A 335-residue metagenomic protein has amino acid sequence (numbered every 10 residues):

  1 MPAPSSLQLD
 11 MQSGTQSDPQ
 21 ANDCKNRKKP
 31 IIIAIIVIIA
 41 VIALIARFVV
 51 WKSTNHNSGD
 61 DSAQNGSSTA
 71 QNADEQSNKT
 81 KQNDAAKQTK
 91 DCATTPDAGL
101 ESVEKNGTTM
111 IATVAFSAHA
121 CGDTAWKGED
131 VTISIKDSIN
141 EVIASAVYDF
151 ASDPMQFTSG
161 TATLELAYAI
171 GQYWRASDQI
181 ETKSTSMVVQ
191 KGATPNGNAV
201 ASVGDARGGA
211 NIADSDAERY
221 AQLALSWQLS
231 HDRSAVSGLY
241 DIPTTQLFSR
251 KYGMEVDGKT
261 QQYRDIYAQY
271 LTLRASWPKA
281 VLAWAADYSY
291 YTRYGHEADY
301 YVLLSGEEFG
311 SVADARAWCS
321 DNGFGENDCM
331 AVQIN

Functional and structural regions predicted by a protein language model:
M1-D18, C24-N335: Acidic/polar low-complexity segments and flexible, solvent-exposed patches
